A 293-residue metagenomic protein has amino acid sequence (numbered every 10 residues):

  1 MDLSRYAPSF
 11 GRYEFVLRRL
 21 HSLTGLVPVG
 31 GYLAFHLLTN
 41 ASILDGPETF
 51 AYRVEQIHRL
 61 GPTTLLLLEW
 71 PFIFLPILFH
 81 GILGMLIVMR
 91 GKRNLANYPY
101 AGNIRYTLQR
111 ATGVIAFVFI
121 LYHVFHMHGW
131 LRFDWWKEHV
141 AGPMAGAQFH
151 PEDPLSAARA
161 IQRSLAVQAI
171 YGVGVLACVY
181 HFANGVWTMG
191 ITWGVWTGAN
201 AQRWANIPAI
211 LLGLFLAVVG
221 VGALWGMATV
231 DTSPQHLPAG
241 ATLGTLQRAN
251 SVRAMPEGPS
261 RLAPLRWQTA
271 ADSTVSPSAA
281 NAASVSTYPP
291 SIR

Functional and structural regions predicted by a protein language model:
M1-V275, A279-R293: Membrane-embedded alpha-helical bundles that constitute the cytochrome b-like, heme-associated redox core of multi-pass
